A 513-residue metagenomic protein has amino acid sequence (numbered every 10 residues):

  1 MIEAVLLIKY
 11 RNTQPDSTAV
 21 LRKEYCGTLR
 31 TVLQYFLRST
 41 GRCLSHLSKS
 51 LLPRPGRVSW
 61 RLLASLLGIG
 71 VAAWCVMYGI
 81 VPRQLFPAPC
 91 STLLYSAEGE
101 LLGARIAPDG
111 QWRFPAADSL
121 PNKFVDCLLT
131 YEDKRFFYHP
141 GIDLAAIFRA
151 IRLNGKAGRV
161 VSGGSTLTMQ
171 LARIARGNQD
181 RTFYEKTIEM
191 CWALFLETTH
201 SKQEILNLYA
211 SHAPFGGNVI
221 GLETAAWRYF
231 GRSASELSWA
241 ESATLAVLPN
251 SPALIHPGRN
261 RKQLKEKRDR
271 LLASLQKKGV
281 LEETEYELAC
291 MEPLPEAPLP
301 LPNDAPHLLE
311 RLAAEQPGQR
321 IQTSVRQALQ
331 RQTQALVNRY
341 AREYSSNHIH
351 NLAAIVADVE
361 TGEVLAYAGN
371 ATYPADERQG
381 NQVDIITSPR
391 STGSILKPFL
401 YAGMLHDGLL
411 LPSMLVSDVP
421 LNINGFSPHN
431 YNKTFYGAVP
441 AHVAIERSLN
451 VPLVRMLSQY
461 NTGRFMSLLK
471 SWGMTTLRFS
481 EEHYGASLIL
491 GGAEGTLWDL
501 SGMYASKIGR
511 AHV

Functional and structural regions predicted by a protein language model:
I2-S346, V359, E363-L365, D418-V419: Juxtamembrane regions of bacterial inner-membrane/periplasmic proteins, predominantly the peptidoglycan biogenesis
P108-Q111, I188-W192, Y229, S251-P257 (+5 more regions): Flexible glycine/proline-enriched surface loops and loop-helix/loop-strand junctions
W112-D118, H348-L352, D376-F399, P412-L415 (+2 more regions): Short active-site loop at a secondary-structure junction that contains or immediately precedes the catalytic residue(s)
F137-I147, I220-E223, E283-E285, Q379 (+3 more regions): Short, well-structured active-site flanking segments
R173, G177, S211-N218, S235 (+8 more regions): Glycine-rich, acidic and aromatic/proline-enriched surface loops and short helix-turn segments that act as binding
G258, L264, P293, M474-R510: Active-site-proximal helix/loop microenvironment of the serine DD-peptidase/beta-lactamase transpeptidase fold
T387-V439, G509-R510: Short, glycine/proline-biased beta-turn/loop segments that scaffold the active-site neighborhood
